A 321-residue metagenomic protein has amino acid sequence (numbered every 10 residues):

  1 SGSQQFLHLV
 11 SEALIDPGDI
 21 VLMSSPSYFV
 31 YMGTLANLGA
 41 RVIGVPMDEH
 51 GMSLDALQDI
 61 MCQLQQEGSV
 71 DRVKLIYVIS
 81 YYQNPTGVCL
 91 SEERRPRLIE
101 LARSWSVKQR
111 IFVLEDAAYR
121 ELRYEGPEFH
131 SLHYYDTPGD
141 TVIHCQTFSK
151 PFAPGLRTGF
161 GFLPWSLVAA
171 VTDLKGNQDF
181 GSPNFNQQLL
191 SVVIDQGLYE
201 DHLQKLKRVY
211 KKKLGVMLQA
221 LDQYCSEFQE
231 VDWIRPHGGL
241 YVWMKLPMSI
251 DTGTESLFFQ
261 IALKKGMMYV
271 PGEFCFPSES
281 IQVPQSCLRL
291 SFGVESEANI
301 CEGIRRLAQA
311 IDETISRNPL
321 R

Functional and structural regions predicted by a protein language model:
S1-K108, L114, R120-P138, Y210 (+4 more regions): Conserved core of the PLP fold type I
Q4, E128, G238, Q282-S286: A short, glycine/Asx- and small/polar-enriched loop/turn that sits immediately N-terminal to a beta-strand
Q4-Q5, Y28-F29, Y81-N84, Y119-E121 (+9 more regions): Short, solvent-exposed loop/turn segments at secondary-structure junctions
V21, L35, I76-Y77, D116 (+8 more regions): Generic structural signal for small/hydrophobic residues in well-ordered secondary structure, especially within
M23-S25, K74-S80, F112-A117, Q146 (+5 more regions): Short beta-strand segments
P138-K211, G215, A220: Conserved core segment of the aminotransferase class I/II
S191, Q204-L218, E230-L246, E255: Conserved glycine-rich beta-strand-loop-beta hairpin in the small C-terminal domain of fold type I
K264-K265, P277-R321: PLP-dependent enzyme catalytic core of the Aspartate aminotransferase-like
